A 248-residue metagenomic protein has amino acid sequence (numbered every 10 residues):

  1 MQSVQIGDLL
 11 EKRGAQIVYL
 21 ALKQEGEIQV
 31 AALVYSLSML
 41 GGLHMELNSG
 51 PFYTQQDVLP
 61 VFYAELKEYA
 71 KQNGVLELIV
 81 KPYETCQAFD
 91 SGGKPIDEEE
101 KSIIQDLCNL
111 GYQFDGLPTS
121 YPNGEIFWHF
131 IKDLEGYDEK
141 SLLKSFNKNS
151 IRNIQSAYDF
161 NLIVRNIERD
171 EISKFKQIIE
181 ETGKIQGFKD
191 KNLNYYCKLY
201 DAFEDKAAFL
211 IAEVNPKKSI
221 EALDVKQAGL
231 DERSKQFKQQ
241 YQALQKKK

Functional and structural regions predicted by a protein language model:
M1-G41, Y112-P122, D133-K248: A conserved beta-strand-loop-helix scaffold within acyl/acetyltransferase catalytic domains
G42-P122, R233, Q242, K248: Acyl-donor binding region in acyl/amide transferases
T85, P122-W128, S173: Short, conserved phosphate-binding/catalytic loop or strand-edge motifs used in phosphoryl-/nucleotidyl-transfer
G92-D97, F130-K132, E181: Short low-complexity, flexible loop/linker segments enriched in glycine and/or proline with clustered acidic
